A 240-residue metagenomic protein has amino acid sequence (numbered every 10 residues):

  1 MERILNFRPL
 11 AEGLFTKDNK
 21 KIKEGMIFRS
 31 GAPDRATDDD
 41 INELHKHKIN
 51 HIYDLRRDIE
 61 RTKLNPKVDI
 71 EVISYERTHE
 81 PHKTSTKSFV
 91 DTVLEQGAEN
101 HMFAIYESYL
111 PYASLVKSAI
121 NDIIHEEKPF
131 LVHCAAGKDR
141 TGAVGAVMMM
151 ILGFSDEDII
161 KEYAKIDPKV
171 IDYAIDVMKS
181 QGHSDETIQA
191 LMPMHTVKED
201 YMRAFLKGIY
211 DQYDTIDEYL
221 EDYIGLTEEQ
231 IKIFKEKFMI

Functional and structural regions predicted by a protein language model:
M1-L131, V144-I240: Cys-dependent protein tyrosine phosphatase-like superfamily
A136, R140-T141: Ser/Thr-glycine-rich phosphate-binding loops at phosphate-binding pockets of nucleotides, nucleotide cofactors
